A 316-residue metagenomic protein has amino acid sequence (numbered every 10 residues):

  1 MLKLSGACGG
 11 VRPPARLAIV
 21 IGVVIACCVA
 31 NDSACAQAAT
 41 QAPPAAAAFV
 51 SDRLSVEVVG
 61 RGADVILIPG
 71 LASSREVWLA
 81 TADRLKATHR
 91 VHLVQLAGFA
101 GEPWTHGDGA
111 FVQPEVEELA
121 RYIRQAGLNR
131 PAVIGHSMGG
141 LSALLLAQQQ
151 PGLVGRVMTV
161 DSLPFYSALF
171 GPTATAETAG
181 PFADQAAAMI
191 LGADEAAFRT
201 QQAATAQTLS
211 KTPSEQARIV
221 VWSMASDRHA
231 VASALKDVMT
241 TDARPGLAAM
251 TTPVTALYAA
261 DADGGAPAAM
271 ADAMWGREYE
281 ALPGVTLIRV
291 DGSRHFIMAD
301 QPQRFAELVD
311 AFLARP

Functional and structural regions predicted by a protein language model:
M1-I66, K86-R90, N129, P283-T286 (+2 more regions): Alpha/beta-hydrolase fold catalytic core
P43, V59, H92-I134, M138: Active-site loop/oxyanion-hole signature of alpha/beta-hydrolase fold enzymes
D52-L54, V58-T105: Conserved HGGG/HGGXW glycine-rich cap/lid loop of the alpha/beta-hydrolase fold
N129-G171: Conserved hydrolase catalytic core segment
V157-G192: Flexible "cap/lid" loop of the alpha/beta hydrolase fold
A168-L169, T173-A174, M189-A248: Conserved alpha/beta-hydrolase catalytic His-Asp/Glu region
P253-S293: Conserved loop-alpha-helix segment in the C-terminal half of the alpha/beta-hydrolase fold that carries the catalytic
S293-P302, A306: Catalytic histidine-centered segment of alpha/beta-hydrolase-like enzymes
